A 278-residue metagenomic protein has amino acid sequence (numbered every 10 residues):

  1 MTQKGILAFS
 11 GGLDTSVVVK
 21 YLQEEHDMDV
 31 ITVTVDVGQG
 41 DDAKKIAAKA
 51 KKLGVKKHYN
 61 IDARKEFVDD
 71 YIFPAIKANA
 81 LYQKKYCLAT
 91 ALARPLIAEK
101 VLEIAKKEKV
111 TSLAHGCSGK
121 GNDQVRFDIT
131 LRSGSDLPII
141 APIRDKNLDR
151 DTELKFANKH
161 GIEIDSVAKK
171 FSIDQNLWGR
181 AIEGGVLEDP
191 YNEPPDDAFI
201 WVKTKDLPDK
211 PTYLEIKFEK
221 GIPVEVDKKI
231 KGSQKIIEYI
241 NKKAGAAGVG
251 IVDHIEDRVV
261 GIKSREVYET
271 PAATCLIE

Functional and structural regions predicted by a protein language model:
T2-E278: Nucleotide-activated chemistry modules centered on ATP-dependent adenylation/adenylyltransferase
